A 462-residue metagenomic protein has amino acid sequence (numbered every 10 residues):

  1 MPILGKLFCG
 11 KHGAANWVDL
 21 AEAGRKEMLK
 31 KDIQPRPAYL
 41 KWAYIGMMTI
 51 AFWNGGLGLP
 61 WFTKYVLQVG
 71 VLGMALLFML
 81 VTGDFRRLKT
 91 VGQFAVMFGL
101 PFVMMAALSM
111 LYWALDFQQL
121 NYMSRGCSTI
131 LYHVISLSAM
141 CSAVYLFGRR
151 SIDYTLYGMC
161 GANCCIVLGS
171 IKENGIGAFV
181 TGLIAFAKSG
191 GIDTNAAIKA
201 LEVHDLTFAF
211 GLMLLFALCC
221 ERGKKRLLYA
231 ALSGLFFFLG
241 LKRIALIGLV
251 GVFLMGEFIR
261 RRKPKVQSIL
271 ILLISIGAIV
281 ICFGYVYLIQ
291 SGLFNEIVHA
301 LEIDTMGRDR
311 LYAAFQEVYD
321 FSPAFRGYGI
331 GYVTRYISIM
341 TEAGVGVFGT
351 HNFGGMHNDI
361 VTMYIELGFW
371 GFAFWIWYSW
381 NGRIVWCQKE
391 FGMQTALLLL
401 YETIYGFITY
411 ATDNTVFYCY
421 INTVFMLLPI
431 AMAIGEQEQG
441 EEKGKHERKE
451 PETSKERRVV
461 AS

Functional and structural regions predicted by a protein language model:
I3-C9, W17-D84, M104-W113, S170 (+1 more regions): N-terminal signal-anchor transmembrane segment
D19-E22, S268, E366-F407, E436-E438: Hydrophobic transmembrane alpha-helices and their immediate junctions
W42, L399-S462: Transmembrane alpha-helices of multi-pass inner-membrane enzymes
G70-V71, Q93-A107, F117-Y145, Y154-L156: Aromatic-anchored transmembrane helix interface
W113-Q119, R150, Y154, A162-H204 (+1 more regions): Membrane-interfacial helix-loop-helix modules of multi-pass inner-membrane proteins that assemble, modify, or transport
I152-A178, K199-I259: Alpha-helical transmembrane segments of multi-pass inner-membrane proteins
L168-K172, E257-L301: A membrane-periplasm/extracellular boundary helix in multi-pass inner-membrane enzymes that assemble envelope glycans
H299-L367: Long extracytoplasmic/lumenal interhelical loops at the membrane interface of multi-pass membrane proteins
